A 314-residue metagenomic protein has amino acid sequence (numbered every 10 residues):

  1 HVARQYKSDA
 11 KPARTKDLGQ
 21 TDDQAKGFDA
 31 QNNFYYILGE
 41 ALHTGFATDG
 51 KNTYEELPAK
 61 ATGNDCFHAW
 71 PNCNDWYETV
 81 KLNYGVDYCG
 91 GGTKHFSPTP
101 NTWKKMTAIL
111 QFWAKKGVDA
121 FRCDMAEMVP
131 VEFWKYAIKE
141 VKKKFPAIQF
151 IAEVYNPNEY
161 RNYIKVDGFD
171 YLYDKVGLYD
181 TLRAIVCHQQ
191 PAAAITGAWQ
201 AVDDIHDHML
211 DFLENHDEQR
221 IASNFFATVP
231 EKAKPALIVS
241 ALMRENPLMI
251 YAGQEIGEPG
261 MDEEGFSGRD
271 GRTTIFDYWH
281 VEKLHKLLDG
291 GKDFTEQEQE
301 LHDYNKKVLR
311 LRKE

Functional and structural regions predicted by a protein language model:
H1, M125-E127, A152-V154, A252-E255: A cross-domain feature marking catalytic cores of carbohydrate-active enzymes and several ubiquitous metabolic/repair
H1-F112, Y160: Substrate-binding/active-site clefts of carbohydrate-active enzymes
E78-T102, V118-M128, V176-H188, E218-T228 (+1 more regions): The substrate-binding groove and active-site-proximal loops of carbohydrate-active enzymes, especially glycoside
M106-V131, D211, N215: Active-site groove signature of glycoside hydrolases
A120-R122, A147-I151, D170, H208-D211 (+1 more regions): Structural preference for beta-strand elements that scaffold enzyme active sites
V131-K143, V154-C187, P259-R269: Substrate-binding cleft/loops of secretory-pathway carbohydrate-active enzymes
A147, T181-D207: Glycoside hydrolase catalytic-domain groove-lining segments
D203-N215, R220-E314: Loop/helix patches that line or flank the sugar-binding groove of alpha-linked glycan CAZymes
